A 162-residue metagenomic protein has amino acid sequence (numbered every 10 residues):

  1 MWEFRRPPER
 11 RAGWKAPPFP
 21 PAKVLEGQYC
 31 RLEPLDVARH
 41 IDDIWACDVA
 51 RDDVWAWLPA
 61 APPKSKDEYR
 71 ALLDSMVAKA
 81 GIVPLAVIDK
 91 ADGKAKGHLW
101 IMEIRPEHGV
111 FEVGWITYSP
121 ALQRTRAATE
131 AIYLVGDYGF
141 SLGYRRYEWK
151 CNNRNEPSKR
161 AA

Functional and structural regions predicted by a protein language model:
M1-T125, Y138, L142: GNAT-family acyltransferases
E112, R146, P157: Amphipathic alpha-helical recognition patches that constitute DNA-binding helices
V135: Alpha-helical, largely C-terminal catalytic domains that coordinate divalent metal ions via clustered Asp/Glu/His
S141-C151: Conserved GNAT acetyl-CoA-binding A-motif
N153-A162: Conserved active-site alpha-helix within GNAT-family acetyltransferase domains
